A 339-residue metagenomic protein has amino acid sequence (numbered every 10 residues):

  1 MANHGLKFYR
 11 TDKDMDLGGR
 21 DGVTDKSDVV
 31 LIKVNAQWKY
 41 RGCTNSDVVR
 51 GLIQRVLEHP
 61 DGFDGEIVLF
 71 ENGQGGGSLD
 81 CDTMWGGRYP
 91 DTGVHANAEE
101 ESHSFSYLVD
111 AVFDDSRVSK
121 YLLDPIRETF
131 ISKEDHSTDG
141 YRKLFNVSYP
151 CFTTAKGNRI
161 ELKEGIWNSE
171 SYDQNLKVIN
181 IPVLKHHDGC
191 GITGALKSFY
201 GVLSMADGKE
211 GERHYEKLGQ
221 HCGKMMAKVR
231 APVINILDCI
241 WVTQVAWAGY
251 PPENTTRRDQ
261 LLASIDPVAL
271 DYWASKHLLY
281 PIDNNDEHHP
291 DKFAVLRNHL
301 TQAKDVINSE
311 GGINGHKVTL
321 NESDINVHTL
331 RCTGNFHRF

Functional and structural regions predicted by a protein language model:
M1-L31, Q37-F339: Extended, low-polarity segments enriched in aliphatic/aromatic residues
